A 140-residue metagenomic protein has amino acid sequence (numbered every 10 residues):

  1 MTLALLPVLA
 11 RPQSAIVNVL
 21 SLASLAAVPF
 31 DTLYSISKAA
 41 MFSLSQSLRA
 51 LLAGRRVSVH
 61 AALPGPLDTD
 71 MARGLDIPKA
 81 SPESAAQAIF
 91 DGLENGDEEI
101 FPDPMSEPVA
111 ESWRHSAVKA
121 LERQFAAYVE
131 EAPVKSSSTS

Functional and structural regions predicted by a protein language model:
T2, S37: Active-site helix of classical SDR
V8-A10, A26, S47-S58: Active-site-adjacent segment of SDR/Rossmann-fold oxidoreductases
S21: Residue(s) in the substrate-gating loop at a strand-loop-helix junction that position the organic substrate next
V28-T32, L75: Active-site loop immediately N-terminal to the catalytic Tyr-X3-Lys motif of short-chain dehydrogenase/reductase
A39-Q46, A50, E83-Q87: Conserved active-site helix of classical SDR/Rossmann-fold NAD(P)-dependent CH-OH oxidoreductases
F42, L52-L67: Conserved Rossmann-fold SDR core element
A61, T69, R73-S112: C-terminal helical subdomain
